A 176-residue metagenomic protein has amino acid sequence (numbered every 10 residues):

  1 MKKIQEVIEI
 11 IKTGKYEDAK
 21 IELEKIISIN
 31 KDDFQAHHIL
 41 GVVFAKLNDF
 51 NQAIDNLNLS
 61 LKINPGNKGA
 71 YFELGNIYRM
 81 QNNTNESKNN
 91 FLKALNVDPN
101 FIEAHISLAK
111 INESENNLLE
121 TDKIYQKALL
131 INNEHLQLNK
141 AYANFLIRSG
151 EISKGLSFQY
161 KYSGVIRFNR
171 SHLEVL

Functional and structural regions predicted by a protein language model:
M1-I29, I39, K46: Alpha-helical segment of the N-proximal tetratricopeptide repeat
I29, I63, V97, I131 (+1 more regions): Structural marker of alpha-solenoid helical repeat scaffolds
